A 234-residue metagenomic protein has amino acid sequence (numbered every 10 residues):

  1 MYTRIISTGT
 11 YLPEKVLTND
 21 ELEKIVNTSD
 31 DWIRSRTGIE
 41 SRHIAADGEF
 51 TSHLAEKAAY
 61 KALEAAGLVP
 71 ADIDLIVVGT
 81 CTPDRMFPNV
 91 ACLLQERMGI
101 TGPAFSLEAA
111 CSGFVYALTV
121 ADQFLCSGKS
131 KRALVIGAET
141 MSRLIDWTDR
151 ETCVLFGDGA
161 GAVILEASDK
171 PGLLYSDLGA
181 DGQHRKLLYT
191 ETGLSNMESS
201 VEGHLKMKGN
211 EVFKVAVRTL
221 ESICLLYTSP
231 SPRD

Functional and structural regions predicted by a protein language model:
M1-D47, D149-K214, R218, S222: Condensing-enzyme catalytic core mediating Claisen C-C bond formation in acyl metabolism
Y11, G79-D84, A110-S112, G137-S142 (+1 more regions): Acidic, glycine-rich active-site loops and adjacent beta-strand->loop/helix elements that engage anionic groups
S29, T51-A66, V90, A216-L226: Short, well-ordered amphipathic alpha-helical segments that serve as non-catalytic structural scaffolds within diverse
R34-H53, T80-A133: Conserved catalytic cysteine-centered active-site region of acyl-thioester-dependent Claisen-condensing enzymes
C126-A160: Flexible, glycine-rich active-site loops centered on histidine and acidic residues that chelate a metal or position
Y227-D234: Conserved small/polar residues in nucleotide/adenosyl-binding loops
